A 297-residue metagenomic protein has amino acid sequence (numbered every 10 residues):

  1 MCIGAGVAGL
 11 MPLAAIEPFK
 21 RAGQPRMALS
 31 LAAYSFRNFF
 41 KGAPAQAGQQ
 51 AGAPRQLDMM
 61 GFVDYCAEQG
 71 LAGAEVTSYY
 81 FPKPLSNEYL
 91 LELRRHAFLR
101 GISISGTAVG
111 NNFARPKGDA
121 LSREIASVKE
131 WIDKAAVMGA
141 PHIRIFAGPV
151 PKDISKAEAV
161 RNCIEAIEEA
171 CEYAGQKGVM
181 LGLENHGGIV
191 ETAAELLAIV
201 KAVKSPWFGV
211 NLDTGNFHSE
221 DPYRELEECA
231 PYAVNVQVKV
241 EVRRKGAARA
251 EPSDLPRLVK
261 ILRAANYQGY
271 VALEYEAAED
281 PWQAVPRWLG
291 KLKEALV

Functional and structural regions predicted by a protein language model:
C2-V137, H142, E158, E165 (+5 more regions): N-terminal pre-domain/capping segments
L31, C66, A97, A135 (+6 more regions): Conserved, mostly hydrophobic/aromatic
A43, G73-A74, I164-I261: Acidic/histidine-rich catalytic cores of soluble enzymes
Y79, V109-G110, G148-P149, G187 (+1 more regions): Residue-level "edge-of-site" marker
L99-G101, M138, Q176-K177, P206 (+2 more regions): Helix C-cap/helix->beta junction micro-motif
A135-K156, K177-H186, A272-L273: Active-site groove signature of glycoside hydrolases
D254-L258, R263, Y270-V271, V297: H/E-rich (His + Asp/Glu) clusters that bind or coordinate divalent metals
Q268-E276: Substrate-binding cleft of secreted/luminal carbohydrate-active enzymes
